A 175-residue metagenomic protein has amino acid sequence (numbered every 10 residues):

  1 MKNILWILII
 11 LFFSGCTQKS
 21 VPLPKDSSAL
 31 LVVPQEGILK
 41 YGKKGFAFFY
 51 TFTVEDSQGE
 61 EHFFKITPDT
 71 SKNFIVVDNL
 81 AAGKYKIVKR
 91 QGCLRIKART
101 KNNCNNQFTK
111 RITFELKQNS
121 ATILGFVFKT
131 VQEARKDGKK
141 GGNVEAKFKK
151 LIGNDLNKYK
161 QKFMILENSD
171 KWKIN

Functional and structural regions predicted by a protein language model:
M1-K2, T17: N-terminal hydrophobic targeting signals that begin at the initiator methionine
I4-F13: Sec-dependent N-terminal signal peptides
C16-E60, I96-N175: Primarily secretory-pathway and cell-envelope proteins
E60-S71: Short, acidic Ser/Thr/Gly-rich low-complexity loop/linker segments typical of extracellular and cell-surface proteins
D69-K72, N106-F108: Residues that act as N-cap/strand-start positions at coil-to-secondary-structure junctions
K72-N79: Short, surface-exposed beta-strand/beta-hairpin micro-motifs centered on an aromatic residue
A81-K89: A short tyrosine-centered beta-strand micro-motif
Q91-C93: Surface-exposed loop/turn motifs at beta-strand-loop junctions within extracellular Ig-like and Fibronectin type III
